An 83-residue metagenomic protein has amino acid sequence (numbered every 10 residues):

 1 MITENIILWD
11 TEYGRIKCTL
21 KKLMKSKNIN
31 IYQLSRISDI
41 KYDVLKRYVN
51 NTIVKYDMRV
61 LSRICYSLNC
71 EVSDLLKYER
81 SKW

Functional and structural regions predicted by a protein language model:
I2-I29: A short, Lys/Arg-rich alpha-helix, primarily the initiator
K21, Y32, S62: Residues within the helices of the helix-turn-helix
M24, S35, C65: The alpha-helix within a helix-turn-helix
M24, V49, V60, L76-E79: DNA major-groove recognition helix of helix-turn-helix
N28-R47: Short alpha-helical DNA-recognition segment
K41, T52, E79-K82: The DNA-recognition helices of helix-turn-helix-type DNA-binding domains
V44, N50-M58: Amphipathic, hydrophobic secondary-structure cores in small proteins
R59-D74: DNA major-groove recognition helix of helix-turn-helix/homeodomain DNA-binding modules
